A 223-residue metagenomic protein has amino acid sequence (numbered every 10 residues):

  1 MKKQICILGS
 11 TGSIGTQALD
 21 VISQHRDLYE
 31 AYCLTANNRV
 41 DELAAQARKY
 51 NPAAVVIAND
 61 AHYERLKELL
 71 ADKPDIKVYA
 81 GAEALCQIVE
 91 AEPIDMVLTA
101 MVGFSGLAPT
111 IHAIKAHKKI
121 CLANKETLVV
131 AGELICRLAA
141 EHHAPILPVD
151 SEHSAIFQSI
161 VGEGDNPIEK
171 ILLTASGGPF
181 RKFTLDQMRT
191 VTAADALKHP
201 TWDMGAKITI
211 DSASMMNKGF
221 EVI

Functional and structural regions predicted by a protein language model:
M1-V55: N-terminal Rossmann-like dinucleotide-binding module
I7, I57, V78-G81, L98-T99 (+3 more regions): General beta-strand structural signal in soluble alpha/beta enzymes
T11, A47, V97, H117 (+1 more regions): Residue-level signal for inorganic ion chemistry
S13-A18, E42, G103-K115, L122-A123 (+3 more regions): Short glycine/serine/threonine-rich phosphate/pyrophosphate-binding segments that cradle anionic phosphate groups
N51-A53, K73-I76, A116-K119, H142-A144: A short helix->loop->beta-strand "cap" motif at the edges of active sites that frequently abuts
K67-D95, M101-S105: A structured beta-alpha segment of the ubiquitous adenosine-cofactor-binding alpha/beta core
P93, A100, L107, I111-A116 (+1 more regions): Rossmann-like NAD(P)H-binding beta-loop-alpha module
D150-A155, P200-I223: Mid-domain beta-loop-alpha active-site segment that forms a flexible, acidic cofactor/metal-binding surface
